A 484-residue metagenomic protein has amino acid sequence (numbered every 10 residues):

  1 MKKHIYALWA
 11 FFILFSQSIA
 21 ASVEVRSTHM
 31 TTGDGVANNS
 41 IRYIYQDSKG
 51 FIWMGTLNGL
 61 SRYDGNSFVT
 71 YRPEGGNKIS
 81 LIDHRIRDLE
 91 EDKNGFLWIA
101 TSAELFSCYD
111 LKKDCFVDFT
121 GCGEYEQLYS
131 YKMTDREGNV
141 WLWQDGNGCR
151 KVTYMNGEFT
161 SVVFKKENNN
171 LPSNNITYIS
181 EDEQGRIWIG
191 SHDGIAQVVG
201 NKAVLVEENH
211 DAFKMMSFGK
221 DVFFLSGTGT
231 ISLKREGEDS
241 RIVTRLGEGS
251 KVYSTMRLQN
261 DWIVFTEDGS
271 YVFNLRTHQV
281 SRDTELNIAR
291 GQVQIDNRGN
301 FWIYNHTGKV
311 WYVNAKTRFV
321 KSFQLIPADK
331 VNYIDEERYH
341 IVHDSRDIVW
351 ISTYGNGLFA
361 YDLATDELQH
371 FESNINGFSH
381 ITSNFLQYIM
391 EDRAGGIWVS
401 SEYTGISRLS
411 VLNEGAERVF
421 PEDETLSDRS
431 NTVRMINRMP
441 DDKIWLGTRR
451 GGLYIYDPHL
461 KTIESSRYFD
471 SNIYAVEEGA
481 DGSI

Functional and structural regions predicted by a protein language model:
M1-I484: Carboxylate-rich, polar loop motifs that coordinate divalent cations or form catalytic acidic clusters
